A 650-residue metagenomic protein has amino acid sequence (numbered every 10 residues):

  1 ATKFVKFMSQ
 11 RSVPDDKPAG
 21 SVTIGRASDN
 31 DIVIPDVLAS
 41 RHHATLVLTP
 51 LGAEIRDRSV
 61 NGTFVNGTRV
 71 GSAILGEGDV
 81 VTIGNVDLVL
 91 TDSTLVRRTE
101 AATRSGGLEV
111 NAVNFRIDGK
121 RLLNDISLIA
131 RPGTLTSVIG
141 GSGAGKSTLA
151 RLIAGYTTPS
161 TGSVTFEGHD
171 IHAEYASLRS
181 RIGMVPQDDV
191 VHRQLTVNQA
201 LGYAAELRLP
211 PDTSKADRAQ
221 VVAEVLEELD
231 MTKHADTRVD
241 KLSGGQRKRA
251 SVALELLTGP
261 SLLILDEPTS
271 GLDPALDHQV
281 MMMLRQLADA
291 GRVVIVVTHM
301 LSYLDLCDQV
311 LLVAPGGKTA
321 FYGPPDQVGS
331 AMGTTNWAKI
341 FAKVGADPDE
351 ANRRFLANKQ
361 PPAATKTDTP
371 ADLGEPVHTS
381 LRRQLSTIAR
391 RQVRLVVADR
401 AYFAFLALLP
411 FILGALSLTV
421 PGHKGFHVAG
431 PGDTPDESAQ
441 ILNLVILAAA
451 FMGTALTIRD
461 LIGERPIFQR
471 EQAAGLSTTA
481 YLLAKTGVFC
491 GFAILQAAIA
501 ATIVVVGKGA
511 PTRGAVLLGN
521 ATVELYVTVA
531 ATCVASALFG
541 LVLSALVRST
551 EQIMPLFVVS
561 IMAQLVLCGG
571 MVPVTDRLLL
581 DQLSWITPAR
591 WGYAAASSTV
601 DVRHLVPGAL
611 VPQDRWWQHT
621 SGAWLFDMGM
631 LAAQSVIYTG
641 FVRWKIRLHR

Functional and structural regions predicted by a protein language model:
A1-V37, V47-P50, R58: Intrinsically disordered, low-complexity acidic Ser/Thr-rich regulatory segments
A53-E54, V60-N61, V65-N66, G76-V80 (+11 more regions): Topological signature of polytopic alpha-helical transporters
R69-V70, S163-S177: ABC ATPase NBD Q-loop/coupling interface
A154: Helix-to-loop junction immediately C-terminal to a conserved catalytic motif
R193-P210: Q-loop/switch helix immediately C-terminal to the Walker
D217-H234: Conserved ABC ATPase "signature" region
E255-L256: ABC ATPase C-loop
D305, T334, R394-R650: Membrane-spanning alpha-helical segments of multipass transporters and channels
